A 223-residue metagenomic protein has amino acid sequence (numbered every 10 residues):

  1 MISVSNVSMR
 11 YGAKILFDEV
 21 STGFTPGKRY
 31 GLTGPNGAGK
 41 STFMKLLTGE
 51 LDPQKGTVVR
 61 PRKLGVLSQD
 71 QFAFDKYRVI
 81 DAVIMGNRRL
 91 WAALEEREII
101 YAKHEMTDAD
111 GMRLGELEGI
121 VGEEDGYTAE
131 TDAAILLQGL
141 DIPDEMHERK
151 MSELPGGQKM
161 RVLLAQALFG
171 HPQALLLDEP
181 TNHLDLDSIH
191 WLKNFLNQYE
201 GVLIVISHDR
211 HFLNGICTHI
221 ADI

Functional and structural regions predicted by a protein language model:
M1-I223: ABC ATP-binding cassette signature C-motif
